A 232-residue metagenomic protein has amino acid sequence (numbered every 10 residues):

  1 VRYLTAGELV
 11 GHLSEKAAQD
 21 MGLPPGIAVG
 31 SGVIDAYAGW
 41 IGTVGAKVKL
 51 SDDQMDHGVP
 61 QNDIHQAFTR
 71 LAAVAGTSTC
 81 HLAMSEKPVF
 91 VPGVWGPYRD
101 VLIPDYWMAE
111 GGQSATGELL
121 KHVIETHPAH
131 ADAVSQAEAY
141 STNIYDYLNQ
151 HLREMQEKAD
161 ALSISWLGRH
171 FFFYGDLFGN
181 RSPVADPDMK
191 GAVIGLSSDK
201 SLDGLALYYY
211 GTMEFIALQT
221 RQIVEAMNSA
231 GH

Functional and structural regions predicted by a protein language model:
V1-H232: Active-site core segments that coordinate phosphate-bearing ligands/cofactors across diverse enzyme families
